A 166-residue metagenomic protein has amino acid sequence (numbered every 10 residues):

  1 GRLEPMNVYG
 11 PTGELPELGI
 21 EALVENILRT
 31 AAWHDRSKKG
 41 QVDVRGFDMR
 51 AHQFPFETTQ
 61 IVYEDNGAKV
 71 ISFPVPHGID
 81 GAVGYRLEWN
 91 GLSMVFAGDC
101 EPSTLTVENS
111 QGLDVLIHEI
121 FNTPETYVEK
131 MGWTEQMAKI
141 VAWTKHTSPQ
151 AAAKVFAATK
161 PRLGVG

Functional and structural regions predicted by a protein language model:
G1-V95: Binuclear metal-dependent hydrolase catalytic cores
V8, N90-S93, E101-G166: Cap/insert and terminal regions of metallo-dependent hydrolase folds
